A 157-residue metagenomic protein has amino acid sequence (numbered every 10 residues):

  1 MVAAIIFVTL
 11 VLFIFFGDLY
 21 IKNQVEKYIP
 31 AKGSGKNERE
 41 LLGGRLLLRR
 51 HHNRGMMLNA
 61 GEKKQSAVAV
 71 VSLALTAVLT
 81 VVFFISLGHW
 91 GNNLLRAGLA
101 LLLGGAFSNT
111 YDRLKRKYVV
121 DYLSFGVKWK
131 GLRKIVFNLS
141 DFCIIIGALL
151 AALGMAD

Functional and structural regions predicted by a protein language model:
M1-D157: Alpha-helical transmembrane bundles and membrane-interface segments of multipass inner-membrane proteins
